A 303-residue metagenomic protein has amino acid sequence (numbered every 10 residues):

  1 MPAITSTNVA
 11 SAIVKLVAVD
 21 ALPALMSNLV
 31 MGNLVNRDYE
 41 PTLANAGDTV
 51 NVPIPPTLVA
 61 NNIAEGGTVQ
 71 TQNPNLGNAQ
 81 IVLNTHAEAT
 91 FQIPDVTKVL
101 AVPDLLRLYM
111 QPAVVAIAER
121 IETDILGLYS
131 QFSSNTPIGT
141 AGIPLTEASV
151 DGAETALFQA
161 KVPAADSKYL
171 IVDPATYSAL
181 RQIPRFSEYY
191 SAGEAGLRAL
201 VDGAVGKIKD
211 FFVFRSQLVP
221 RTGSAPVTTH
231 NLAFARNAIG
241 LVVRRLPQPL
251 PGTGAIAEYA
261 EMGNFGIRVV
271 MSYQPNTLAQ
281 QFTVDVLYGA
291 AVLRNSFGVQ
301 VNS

Functional and structural regions predicted by a protein language model:
M1, A10, V14, P41-N51 (+4 more regions): Structured, hydrophobic secondary-structure cores that serve as assembly/anchoring elements
M1-A79, L83, G298: N-terminal "assembly arms/tails" that initiate or stabilize quaternary assembly in self-assembling proteins
P2-N36, L145-A148, I183-S303: Sequence/fold signature of self-assembling virion shell proteins
L43, Q72, V82-N84, K161 (+3 more regions): Sterically constrained small-residue positions within well-ordered secondary structures of folded domains
V52, N78-G142, K161-I171, Q274-L287: Long, contiguous amphipathic alpha-helices that act as assembly "spine/axial" helices in icosahedral shell and virion
A60, V99, S178, R221 (+1 more regions): Residue-level signal for secondary-structure boundary sites
N75-A79, L105-L108, V115-A118, E194-R198 (+2 more regions): Glycine-rich loops and low-complexity Gly/Arg-rich segments that provide flexible linkers or classic glycine-based
F132-F212: Extended, solvent-exposed, turn-rich assembly/linker loops in the middle of proteins
